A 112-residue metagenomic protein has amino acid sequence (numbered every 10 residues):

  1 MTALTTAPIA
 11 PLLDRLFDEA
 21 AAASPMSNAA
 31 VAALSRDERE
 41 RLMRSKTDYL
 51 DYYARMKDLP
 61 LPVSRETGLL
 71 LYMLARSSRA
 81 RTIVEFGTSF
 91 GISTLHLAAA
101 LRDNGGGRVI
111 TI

Functional and structural regions predicted by a protein language model:
M1-I112: A short alpha-helical cap/connector motif
